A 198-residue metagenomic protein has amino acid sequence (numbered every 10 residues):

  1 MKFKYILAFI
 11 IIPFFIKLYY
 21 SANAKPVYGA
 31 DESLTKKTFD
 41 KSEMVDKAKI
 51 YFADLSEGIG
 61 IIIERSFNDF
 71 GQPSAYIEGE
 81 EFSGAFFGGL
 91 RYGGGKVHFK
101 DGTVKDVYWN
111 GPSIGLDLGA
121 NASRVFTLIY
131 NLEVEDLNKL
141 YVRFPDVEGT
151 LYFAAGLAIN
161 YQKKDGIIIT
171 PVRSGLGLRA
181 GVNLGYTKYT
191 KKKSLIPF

Functional and structural regions predicted by a protein language model:
M1-L7: Bacterial N-terminal signal peptides that target proteins for export
A8-K17: Bacterial N-terminal signal peptides
L18-G29: Signal peptide processing junction and immediate N-terminal pro/mature segment of secreted/exported proteins
V27-F198: Small-residue-enriched, tightly packed secondary-structure blocks
